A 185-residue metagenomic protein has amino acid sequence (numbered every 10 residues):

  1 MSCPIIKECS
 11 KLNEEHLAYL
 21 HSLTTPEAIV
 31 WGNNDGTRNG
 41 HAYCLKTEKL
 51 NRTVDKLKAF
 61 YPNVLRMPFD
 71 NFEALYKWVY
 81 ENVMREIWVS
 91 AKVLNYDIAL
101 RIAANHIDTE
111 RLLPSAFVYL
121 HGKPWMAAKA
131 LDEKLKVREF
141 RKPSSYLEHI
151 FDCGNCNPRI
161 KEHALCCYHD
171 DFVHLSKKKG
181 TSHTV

Functional and structural regions predicted by a protein language model:
M1-V54, A104: Structure-specific DNA junction-binding interface
P4-C9, Y76-W78, Y96, R101-V185: C-terminal accessory module of base-excision DNA glycosylases/AP lyases that mediates lesion recognition and DNA
V30-G32, L94, I98: Short, compositionally biased low-complexity segments
N39-W88: Helix-hairpin-helix/helix-loop-helix acidic hairpins
